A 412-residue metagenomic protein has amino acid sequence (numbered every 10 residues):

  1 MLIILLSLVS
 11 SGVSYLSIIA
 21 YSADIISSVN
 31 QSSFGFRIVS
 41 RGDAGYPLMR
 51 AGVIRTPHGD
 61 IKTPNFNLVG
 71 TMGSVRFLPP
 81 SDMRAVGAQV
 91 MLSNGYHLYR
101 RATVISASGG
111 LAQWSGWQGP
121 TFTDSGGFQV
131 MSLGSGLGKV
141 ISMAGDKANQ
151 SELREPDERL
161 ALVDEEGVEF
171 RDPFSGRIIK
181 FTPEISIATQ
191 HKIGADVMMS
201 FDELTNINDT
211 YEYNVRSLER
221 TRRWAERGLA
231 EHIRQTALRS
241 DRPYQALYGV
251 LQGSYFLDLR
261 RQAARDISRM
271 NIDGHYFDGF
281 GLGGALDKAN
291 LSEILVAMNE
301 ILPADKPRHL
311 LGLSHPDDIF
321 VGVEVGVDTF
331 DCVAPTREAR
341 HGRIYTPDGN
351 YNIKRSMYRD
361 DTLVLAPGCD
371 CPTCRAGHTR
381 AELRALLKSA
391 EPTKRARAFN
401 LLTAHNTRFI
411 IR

Functional and structural regions predicted by a protein language model:
M1-V9: Hydrophobic alpha-helical signal peptides and transmembrane signal-/tail-anchor segments that drive secretory-pathway
V9, V13, A20-D24: Acidic, Ala/Val/Gly-enriched low-complexity intrinsically disordered segments
I26-S240, Y351, S356-R359: Non-catalytic, usually N-terminal nucleic-acid engagement modules in DNA/RNA processing proteins
N206-Y211, V215, D278-G283, R395-A396: Glycine- and acidic
L218, A396-R412: Short secondary-structure subsegments characteristic of cysteine-rich extracellular domains
E219-R222, E231, Q235-A237, R242-A366: Glycine-rich phosphate/ribose-binding loops and adjacent secondary-structure elements that form binding surfaces
Y244, T379-R380, T407: Alpha-helix initiation and N-capping motif
R340, T346-L401: Cysteine-cluster motifs in flexible loop/terminal segments that predominantly coordinate metals
